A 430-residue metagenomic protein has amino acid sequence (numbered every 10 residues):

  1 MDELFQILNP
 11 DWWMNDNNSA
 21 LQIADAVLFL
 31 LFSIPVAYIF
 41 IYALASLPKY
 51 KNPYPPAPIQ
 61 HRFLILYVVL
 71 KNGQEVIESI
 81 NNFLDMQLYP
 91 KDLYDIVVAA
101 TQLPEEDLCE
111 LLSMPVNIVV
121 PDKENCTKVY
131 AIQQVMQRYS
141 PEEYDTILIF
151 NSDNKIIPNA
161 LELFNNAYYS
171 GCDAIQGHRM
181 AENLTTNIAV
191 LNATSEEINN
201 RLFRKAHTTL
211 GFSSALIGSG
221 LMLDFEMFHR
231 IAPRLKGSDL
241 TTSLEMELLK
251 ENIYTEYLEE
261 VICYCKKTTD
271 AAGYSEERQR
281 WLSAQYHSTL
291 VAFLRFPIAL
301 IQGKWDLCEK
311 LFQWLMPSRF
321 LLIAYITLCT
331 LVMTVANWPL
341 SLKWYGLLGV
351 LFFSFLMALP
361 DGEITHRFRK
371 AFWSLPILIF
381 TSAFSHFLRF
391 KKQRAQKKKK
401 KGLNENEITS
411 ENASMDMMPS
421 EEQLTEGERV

Functional and structural regions predicted by a protein language model:
M1-I59, L359-G362, S382: N-terminal membrane-anchoring/stem segments of glycan-assembly enzymes
L44-A45, P58, Q313-Q393: Membrane-embedded multi-pass helical conduit in multi-pass membrane proteins, especially envelope-biosynthetic
N82-L93: Short, acidic, metal-binding catalytic loop of nucleotide-sugar glycosyltransferases
A99-L108, D122-N125, K155: A conserved acidic beta->alpha catalytic loop
V120, N125-A131, Y139-Y144, P158-N159 (+4 more regions): Long helical/loop segments within the catalytic core of UDP-sugar-dependent glycosyltransferases, especially the large
E143-K155: Short beta-strand-to-loop acidic/aromatic patch adjacent to the donor-nucleotide binding site
G237-L244: Acidic donor-binding loop at a coil-to-helix junction in glycosyltransferase catalytic cores that engages
E245-C263: Catalytic donor-sugar/metal-binding loop of nucleotide-sugar-dependent glycosyltransferases
